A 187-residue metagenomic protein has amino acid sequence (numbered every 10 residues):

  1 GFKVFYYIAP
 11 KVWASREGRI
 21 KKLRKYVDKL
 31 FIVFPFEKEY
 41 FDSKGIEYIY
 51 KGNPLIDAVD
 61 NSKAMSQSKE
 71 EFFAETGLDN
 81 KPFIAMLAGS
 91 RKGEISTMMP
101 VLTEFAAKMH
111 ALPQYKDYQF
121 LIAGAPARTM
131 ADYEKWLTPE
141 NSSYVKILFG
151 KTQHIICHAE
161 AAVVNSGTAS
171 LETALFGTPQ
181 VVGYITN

Functional and structural regions predicted by a protein language model:
G1-T76, L87-M98, K108, L112-Y115 (+1 more regions): Active-site and donor-binding regions of nucleotide-sugar-utilizing enzymes
I8, A88, G124, V164 (+1 more regions): Short beta-strand/turn micro-motifs composed of small residues that flank or help shape donor/cofactor-binding pockets
Y26-V27, K44-I46, E140-S143, H158 (+1 more regions): Short, structured coil segments at secondary-structure junctions
D28, P82, E160-A161: Conserved acidic residues
E39-G45, E134, T138-P139, E172: Short loop/helix-cap segments at secondary-structure boundaries that form the rim of catalytic
N80-K81, G93-H158: Donor-nucleotide binding loops and adjacent catalytic segments primarily of GT-B fold Leloir glycosyltransferases
F149-N187: A donor-sugar binding/catalytic signature common to diverse glycosyltransferases and related nucleotide-sugar
